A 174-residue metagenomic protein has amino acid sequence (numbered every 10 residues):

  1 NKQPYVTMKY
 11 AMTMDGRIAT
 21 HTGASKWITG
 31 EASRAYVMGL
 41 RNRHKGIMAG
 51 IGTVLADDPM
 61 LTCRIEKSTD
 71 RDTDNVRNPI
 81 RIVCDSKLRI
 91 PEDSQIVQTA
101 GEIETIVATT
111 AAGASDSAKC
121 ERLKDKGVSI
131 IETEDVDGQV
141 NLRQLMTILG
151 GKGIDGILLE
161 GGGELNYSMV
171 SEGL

Functional and structural regions predicted by a protein language model:
Q3, T7-M14, I18-D155, E164-Y167: Active-site ligand-binding patch in enzyme domains
L159: Gly/Thr-rich phosphate-binding loop signature of adenosyl cofactor/nucleotide-binding cores
G173-L174: C-terminal structured "cap/appendage" subdomains that terminate the fold
